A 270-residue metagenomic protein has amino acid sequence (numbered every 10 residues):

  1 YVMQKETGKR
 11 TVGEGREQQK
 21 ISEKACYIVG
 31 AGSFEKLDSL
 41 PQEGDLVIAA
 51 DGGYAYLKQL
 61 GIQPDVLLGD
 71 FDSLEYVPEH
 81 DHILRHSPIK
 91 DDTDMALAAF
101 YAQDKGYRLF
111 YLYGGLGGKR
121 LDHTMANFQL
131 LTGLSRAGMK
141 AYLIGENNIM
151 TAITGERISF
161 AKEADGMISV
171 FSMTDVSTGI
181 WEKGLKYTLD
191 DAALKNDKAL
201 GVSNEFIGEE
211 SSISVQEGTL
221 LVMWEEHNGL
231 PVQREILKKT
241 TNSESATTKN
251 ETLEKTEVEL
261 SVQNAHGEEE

Functional and structural regions predicted by a protein language model:
M3-Q19, L237-E268: Intrinsically disordered, low-complexity terminal tails and inter-domain linkers enriched for S/T/G/P/D/E
Q4, G8-V77: N-terminal beta-strand-loop-alpha-helix module at the start of alpha/beta ligand-binding or catalytic domains
V29, I48-A50, G69, R85 (+2 more regions): General beta-strand structural signal in soluble alpha/beta enzymes
I83-K105: Short phosphate-binding loop-to-helix
L121-T132: Short Gly/Thr/Asp-enriched flexible loops that form oxyanion-binding sites at enzyme active sites
G133-M150: Short, acidic/small-residue loops that bind anionic groups at enzyme active sites
N148, I153-N242, E259-V262, E268-E270: Long, charged alpha-helical interface segments
